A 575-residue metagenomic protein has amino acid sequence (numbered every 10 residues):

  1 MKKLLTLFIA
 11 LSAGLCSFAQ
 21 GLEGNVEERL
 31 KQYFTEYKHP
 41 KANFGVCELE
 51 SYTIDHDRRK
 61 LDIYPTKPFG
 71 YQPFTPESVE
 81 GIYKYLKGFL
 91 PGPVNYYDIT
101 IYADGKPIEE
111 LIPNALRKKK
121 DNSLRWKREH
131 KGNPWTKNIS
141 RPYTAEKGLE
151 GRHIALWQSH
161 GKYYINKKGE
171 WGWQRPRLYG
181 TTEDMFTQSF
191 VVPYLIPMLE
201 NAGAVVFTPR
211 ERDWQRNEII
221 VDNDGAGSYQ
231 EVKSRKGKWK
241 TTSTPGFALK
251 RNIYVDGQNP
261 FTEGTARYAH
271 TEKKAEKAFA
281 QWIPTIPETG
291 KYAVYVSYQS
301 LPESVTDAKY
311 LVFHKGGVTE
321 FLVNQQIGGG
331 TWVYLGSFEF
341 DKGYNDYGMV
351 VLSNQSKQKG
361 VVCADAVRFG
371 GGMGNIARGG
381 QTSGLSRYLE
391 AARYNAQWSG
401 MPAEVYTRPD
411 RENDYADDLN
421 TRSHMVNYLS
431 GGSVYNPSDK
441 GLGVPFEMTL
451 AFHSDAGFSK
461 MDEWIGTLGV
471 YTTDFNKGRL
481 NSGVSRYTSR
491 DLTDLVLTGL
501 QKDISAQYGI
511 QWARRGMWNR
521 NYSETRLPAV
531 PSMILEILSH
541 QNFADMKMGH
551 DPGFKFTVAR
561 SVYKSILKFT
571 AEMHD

Functional and structural regions predicted by a protein language model:
Q20-R58, G132-N133: N-proximal, solvent-exposed amphipathic alpha-helical segments enriched in charged/polar residues
I63-G172, V350, K357-G360, A364-L385 (+1 more regions): Non-catalytic propeptide/linker segments at domain boundaries
P142-T144, L149-W239, S243-T244, N375-I465: Catalytic-core regions of hydrolytic enzymes
Y254, Q258, T262-T265, A269-H270 (+6 more regions): Active-site-adjacent mobile loop/cap segments within catalytic or ligand-binding domains
Y268, A278-P302: A short beta-strand element within beta-rich, extracytoplasmic domains of secreted/secretory-pathway proteins
S300-T319: Short, surface-exposed beta-strand/strand-loop-strand elements in extracellular ectodomains
K315-N345: Extracellular carbohydrate recognition and processing domains and analogous Trp-centered ligand-binding platforms
S485-W518, R526: Active-site-adjacent substrate-binding region of metalloamidase/peptidase-like peptide-processing proteins
